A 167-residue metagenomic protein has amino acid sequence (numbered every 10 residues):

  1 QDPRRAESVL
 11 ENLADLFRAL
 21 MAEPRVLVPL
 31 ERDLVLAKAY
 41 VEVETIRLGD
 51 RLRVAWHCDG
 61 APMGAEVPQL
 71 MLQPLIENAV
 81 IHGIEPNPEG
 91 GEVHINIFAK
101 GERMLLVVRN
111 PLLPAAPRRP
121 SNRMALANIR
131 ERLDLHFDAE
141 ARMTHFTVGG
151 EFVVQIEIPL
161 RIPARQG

Functional and structural regions predicted by a protein language model:
Q1-V153: Two-component histidine phosphotransfer core
P159-G167: C-terminal end segment of the histidine kinase catalytic
